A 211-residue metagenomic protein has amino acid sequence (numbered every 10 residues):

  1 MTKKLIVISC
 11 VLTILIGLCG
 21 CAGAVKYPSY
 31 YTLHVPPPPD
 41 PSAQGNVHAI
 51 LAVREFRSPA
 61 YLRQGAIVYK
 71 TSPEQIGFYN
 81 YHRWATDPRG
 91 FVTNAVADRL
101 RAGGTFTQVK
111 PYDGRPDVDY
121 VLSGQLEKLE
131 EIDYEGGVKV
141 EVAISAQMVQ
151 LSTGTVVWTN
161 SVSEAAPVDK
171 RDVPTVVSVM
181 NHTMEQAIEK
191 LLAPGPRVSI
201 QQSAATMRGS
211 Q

Functional and structural regions predicted by a protein language model:
M1-C10: Bacterial N-terminal signal peptides that target proteins for export
I16-G20: C-terminal motif of bacterial Sec signal peptides marking the signal peptidase cleavage site
C21-R89, R197-Q211: A structural "domain/chain start" motif
A22-P41, D98, G103-T155: Surface-exposed short loop/turn segments
F56, Q125-L129, S163-E164: Generic short beta-strand segments
E74-R83, S152-A193: Short secondary-structure boundary motifs at beta->alpha junctions and helix caps
R89, T93-A97, G103, N181-I188 (+1 more regions): Extracytoplasmic/secreted envelope proteins and their assembly/folding machinery, especially bacterial periplasmic
